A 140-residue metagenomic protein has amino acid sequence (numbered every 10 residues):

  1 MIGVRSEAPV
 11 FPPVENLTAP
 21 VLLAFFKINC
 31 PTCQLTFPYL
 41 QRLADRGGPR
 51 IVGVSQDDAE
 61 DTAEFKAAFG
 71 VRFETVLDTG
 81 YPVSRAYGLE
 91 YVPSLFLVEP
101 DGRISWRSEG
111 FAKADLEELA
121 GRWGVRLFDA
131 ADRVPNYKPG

Functional and structural regions predicted by a protein language model:
M1-L17: N-terminal "domain-start" segment that seeds a small globular fold
E15-L35, L40: Short active-site neighborhood of thiol/selenol oxidoreductases, capturing the structured segment around
I28, D57, D78-T79, F111: Short beta->alpha linker loops
T32-F69, V83: Structural microenvironment flanking redox-active thiols in thiol-disulfide oxidoreductases
A68-F96: Short, internal strand/loop/helix patches that form the active-site neighborhood or redox-interaction surface
I104-G140: Thiol-/selenol-based redox modules, centered on thioredoxin-like and closely related oxidoreductase domains
